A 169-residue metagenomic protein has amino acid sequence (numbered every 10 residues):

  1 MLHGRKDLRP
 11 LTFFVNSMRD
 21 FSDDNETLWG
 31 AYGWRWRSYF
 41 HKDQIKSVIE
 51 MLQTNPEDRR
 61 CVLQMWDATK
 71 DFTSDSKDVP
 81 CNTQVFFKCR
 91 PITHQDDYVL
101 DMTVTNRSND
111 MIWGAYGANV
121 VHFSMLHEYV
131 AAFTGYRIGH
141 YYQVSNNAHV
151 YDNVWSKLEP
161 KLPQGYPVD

Functional and structural regions predicted by a protein language model:
M1-D169: Terminal, non-catalytic protein-protein interaction segments that mediate quaternary/complex assembly
